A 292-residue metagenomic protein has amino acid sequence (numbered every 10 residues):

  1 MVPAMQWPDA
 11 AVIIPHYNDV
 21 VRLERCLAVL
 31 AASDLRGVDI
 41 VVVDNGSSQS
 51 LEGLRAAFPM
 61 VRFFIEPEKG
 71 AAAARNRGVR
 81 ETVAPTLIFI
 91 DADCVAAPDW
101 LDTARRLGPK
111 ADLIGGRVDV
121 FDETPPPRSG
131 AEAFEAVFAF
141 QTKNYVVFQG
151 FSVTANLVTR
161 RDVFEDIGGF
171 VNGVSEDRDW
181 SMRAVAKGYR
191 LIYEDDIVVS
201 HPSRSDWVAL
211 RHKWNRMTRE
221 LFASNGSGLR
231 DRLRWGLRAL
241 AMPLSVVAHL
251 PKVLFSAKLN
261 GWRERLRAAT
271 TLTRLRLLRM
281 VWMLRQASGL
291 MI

Functional and structural regions predicted by a protein language model:
A28-G37: Short, acidic, metal-binding catalytic loop of nucleotide-sugar glycosyltransferases
V29, D44-E52, C94: A conserved acidic beta->alpha catalytic loop
E66-T82, R178: Glycine-rich, basic loop-to-helix element that forms the pyrophosphate-binding segment of sugar-nucleotide handling
L87: Short aromatic/hydrophobic "clamp" motif used to bind/position activated sugar donors
D99-R128: Conserved donor NDP-sugar-binding/catalytic core segment of glycosyltransferases
A139-T159, G173: A recurrent flexible, glycine/aromatic-enriched loop bordering the glycosyltransferase active site that acts as
G173-M182: Acidic donor-binding loop at a coil-to-helix junction in glycosyltransferase catalytic cores that engages
K213-R219, D231-I292: Non-catalytic, C-terminal membrane-associated alpha-helical segments of glycosyltransferases
